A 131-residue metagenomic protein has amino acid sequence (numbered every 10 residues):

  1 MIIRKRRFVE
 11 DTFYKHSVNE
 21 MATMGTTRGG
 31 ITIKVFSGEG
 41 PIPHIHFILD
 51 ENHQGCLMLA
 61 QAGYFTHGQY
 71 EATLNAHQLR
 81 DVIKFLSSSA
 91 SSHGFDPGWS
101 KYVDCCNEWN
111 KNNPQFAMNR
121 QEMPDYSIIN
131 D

Functional and structural regions predicted by a protein language model:
M1-D131: Metal-centered catalytic cores of metalloenzymes
